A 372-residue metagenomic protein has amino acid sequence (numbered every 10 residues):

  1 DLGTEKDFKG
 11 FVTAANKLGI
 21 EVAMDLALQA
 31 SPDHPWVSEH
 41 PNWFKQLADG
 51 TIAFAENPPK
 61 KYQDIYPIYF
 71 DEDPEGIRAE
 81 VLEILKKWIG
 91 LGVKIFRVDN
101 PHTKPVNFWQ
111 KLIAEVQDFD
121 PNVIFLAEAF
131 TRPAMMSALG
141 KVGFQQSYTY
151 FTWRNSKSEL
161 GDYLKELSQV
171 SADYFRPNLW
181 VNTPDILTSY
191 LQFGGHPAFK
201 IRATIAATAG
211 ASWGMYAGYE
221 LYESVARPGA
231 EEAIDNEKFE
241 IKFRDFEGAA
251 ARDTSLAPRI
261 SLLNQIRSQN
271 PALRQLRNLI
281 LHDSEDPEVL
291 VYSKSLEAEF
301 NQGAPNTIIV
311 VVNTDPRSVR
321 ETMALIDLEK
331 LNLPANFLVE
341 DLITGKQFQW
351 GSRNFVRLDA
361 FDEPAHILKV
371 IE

Functional and structural regions predicted by a protein language model:
D1-E5, Q63-R78, V93-T103, S147-N155 (+2 more regions): The substrate-binding groove and active-site-proximal loops of carbohydrate-active enzymes, especially glycoside
D1-Y62, I68-L82, G90, H102-A134 (+1 more regions): Acidic/aromatic-lined carbohydrate-recognition and catalytic surfaces of CAZymes acting on diverse glycans
F8-V12, L85-K86, W109-I113, G161-K165 (+2 more regions): Generic structural signal for well-ordered alpha-helices, preferentially at hydrophobic/aromatic core positions
G10-V22, K87-K94, D173, A209-S212 (+1 more regions): A structural motif corresponding to the C-terminal end of an alpha-helix and its immediate exit/capping segment
A15, D118-F119, L139-Q145, S158-D173 (+2 more regions): Carbohydrate-interacting/catalytic domains
A15, D25, W88, V98 (+7 more regions): Conserved, mostly hydrophobic/aromatic
L28-A30, I89, K94-I95, H102-K104 (+10 more regions): Short, solvent-exposed loop/turn segments at secondary-structure junctions
E39-K60, A114, D118-Y216, Y222 (+2 more regions): Glycan-recognition surfaces
